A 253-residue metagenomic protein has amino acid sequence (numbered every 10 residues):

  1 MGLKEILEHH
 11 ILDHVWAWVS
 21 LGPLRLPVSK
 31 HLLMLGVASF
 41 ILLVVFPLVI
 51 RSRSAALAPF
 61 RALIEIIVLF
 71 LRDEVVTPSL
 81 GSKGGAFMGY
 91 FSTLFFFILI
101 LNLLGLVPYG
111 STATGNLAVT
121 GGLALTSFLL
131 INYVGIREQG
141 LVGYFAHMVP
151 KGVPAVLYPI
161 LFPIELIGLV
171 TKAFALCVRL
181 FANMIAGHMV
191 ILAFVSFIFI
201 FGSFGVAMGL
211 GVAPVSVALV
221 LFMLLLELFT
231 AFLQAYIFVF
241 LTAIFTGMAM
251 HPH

Functional and structural regions predicted by a protein language model:
M1-H253: Selective transmembrane helix interface/packing segments
